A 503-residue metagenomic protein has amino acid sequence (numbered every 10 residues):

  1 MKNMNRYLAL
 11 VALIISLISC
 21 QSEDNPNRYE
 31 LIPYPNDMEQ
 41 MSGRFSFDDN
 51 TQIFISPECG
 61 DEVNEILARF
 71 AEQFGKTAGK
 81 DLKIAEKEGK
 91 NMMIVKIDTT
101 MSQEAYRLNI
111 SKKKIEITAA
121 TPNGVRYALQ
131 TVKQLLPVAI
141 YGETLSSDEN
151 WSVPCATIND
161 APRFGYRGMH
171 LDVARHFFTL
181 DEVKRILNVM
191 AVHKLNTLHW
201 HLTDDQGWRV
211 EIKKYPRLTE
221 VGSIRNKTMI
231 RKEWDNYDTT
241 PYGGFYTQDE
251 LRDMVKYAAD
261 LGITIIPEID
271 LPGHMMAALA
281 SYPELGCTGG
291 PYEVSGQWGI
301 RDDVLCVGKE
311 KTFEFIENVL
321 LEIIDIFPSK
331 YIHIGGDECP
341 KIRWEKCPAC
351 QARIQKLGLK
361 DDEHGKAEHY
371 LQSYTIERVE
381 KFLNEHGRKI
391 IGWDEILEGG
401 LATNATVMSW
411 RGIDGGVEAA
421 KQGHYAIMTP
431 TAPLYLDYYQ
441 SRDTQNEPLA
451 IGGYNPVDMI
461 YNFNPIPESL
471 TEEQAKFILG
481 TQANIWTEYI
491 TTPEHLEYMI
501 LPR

Functional and structural regions predicted by a protein language model:
M1-E30: Bacterial Sec-dependent N-terminal signal peptides
L13, A128-T131, R503: Generic recognition of well-ordered alpha-helical segments
C20-G165, N384-L397, L401: Acidic, contiguous N-terminal accessory segments
D61-V63, F177-T179, D205-E211, P272-A278 (+6 more regions): Flexible loop/turn segments at secondary-structure boundaries
K80, L195, L261-I263, R388 (+1 more regions): Short glycine/serine/threonine/alanine-rich loop segments
M101-Y331, R378, F382, F477 (+1 more regions): Feature activates predominantly on carbohydrate-active enzymes
A278-E284, T288, E293-A405, W410-K421: Active-site neighborhood of glycoside hydrolase catalytic domains
K389-E395, G400-A405, W410-R503: Flexible, acidic glycine-rich loops studded with aromatic residues
